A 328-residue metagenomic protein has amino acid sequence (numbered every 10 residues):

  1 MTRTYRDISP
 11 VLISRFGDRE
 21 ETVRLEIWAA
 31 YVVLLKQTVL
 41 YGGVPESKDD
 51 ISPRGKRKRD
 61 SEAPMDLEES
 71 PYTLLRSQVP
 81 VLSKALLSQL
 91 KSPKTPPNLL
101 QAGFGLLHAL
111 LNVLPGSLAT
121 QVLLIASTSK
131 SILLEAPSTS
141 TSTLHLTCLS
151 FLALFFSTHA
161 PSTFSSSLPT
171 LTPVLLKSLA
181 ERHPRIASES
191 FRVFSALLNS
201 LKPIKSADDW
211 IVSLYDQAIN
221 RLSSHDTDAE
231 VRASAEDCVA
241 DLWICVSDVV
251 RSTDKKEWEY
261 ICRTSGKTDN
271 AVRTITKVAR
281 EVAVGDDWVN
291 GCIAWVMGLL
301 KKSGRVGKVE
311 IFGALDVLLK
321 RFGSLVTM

Functional and structural regions predicted by a protein language model:
M1-R19, V23-P53, R57, A63-M328: Structural marker for long, regular alpha helices in very large eukaryotic proteins
